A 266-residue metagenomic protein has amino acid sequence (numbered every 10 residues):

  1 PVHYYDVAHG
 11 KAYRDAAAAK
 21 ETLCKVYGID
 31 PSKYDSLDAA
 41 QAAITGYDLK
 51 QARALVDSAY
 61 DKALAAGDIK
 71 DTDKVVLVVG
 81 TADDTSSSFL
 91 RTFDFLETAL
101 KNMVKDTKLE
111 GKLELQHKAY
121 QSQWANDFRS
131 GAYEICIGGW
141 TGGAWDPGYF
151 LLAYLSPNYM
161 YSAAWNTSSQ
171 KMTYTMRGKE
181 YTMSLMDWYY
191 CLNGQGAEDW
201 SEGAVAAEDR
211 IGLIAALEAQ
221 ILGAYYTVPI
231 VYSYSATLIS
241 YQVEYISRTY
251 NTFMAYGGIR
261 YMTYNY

Functional and structural regions predicted by a protein language model:
P1-D48, L109-W124, Y149-Y241, Y266: Extracytoplasmic/peripheral linker and loop segments enriched in polar/acidic and small residues with frequent Thr/Pro
P1-K105, T263-N265: Append "and occasionally in soluble cytosolic enzymes with long acidic Gly/Pro-rich linkers
K70-D73, F128-G131, I221-A224: Extracellular/periplasmic catalytic domains that process cell-envelope and extracellular macromolecules
T81-D84, G139-T141, S233-Y234: Structural motif
D94-D106, S122-C136: Short helices/loops that flank or line small-molecule/ion binding pockets
E134-G139, P229: Paired acidic/hydrophobic, glycine-rich loop segments that form the ligand-binding mouth/hinge of periplasmic-binding
W140-Y149: A ligand-binding cleft/hinge motif common to bilobed small-molecule-binding domains
L155, T237-Y266: Long beta-strand-rich cores associated with HINT superfamily self-processing modules
